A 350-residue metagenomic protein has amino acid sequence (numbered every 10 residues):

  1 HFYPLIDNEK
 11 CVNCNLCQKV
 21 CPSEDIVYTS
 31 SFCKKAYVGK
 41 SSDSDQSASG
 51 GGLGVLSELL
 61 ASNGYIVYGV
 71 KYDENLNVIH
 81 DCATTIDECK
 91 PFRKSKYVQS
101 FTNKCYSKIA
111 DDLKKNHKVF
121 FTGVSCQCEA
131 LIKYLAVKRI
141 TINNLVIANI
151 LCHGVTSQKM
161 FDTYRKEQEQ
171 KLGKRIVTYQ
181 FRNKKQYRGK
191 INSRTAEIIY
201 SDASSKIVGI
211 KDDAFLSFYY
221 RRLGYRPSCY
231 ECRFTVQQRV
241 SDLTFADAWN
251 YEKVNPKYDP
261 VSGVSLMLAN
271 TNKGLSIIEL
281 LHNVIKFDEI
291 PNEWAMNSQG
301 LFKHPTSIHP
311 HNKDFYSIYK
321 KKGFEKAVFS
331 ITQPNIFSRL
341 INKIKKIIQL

Functional and structural regions predicted by a protein language model:
H1, L5-E24, S47-G52, C126 (+1 more regions): Cysteine-centered iron-sulfur cluster-binding motifs in ferredoxin-type domains/subunits of redox enzymes
P4-V12, N116-F120, D212-P227: Immediate flanking context of iron-sulfur cluster ligation sites
K19-S44: Cofactor-/ligand-binding subdomain signature composed of acidic, glycine-rich, tryptophan-containing flexible loops
A36-L60, Y65-G69: N-terminal, charge-rich interaction modules
S49-G51, E74, F121-L131, G154-T156: Gly/Ser/Thr-rich loops at beta-strand to alpha-helix junctions that form or flank small-molecule/cofactor-binding
N63-I66, E169, K174-L350: Long, compositionally biased charged/polar accessory segments in the mid-to-C-terminal portions of proteins
I79-K104: Glycine-rich phosphate-binding "P-loop"
N143-E167: Short, flexible loop segments at boundaries between secondary-structure elements
